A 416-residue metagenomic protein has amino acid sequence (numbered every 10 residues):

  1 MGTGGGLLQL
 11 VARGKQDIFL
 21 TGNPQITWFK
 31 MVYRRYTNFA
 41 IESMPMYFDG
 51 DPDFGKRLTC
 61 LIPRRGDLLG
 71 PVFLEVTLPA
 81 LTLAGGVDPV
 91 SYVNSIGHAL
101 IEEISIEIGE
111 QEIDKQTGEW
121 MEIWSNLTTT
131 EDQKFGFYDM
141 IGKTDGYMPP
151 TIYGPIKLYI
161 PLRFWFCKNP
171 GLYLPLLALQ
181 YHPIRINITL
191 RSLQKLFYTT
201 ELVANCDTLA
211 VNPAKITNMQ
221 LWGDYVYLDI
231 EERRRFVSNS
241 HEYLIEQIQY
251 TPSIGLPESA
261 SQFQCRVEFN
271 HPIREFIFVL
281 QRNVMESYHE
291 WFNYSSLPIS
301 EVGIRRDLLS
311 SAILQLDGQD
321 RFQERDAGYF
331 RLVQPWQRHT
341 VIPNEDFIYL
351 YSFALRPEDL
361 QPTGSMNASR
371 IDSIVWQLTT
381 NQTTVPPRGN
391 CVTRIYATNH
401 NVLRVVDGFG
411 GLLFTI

Functional and structural regions predicted by a protein language model:
M1-I416: Short, low-complexity Pro/Thr/Gly
